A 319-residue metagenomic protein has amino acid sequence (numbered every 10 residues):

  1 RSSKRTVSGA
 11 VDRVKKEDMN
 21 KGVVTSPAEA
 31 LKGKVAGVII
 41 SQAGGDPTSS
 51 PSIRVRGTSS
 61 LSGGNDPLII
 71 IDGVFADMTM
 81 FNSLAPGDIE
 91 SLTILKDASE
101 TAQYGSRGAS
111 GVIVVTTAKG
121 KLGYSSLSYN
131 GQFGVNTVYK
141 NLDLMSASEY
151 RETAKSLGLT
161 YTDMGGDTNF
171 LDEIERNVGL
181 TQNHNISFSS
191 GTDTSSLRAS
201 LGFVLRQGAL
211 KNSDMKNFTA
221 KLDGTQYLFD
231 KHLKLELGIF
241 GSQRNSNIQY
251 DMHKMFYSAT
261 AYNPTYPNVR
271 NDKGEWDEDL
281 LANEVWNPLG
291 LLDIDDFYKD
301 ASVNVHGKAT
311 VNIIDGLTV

Functional and structural regions predicted by a protein language model:
R1-L222, Y227-F240, N304: Short, small/polar-rich motifs associated with maturation and membrane association, primarily at protein termini
P51, P67-L68, A261-T265, I313: Proline-rich low-complexity regions
G87, T265-N268, L289: Generic low-complexity segments that are intrinsically disordered, proline-rich and/or Lys/Arg-biased
L142, A147-S156, G241-L280: A surface-exposed, glycine/aromatic-enriched loop/edge motif typical of exported proteins
L142-L144, L171-N177, Y250, L281-K299: Extracellular/periplasm-exposed beta-strand and loop segments of Gram-negative cell-envelope proteins, dominated by
V305-V311: Alpha-helical support elements that line or immediately flank enzyme active sites and cofactor-binding pockets
I314-V319: Short, intrinsically disordered, charge-balanced linker/junction segments flanking boundaries in proteins
